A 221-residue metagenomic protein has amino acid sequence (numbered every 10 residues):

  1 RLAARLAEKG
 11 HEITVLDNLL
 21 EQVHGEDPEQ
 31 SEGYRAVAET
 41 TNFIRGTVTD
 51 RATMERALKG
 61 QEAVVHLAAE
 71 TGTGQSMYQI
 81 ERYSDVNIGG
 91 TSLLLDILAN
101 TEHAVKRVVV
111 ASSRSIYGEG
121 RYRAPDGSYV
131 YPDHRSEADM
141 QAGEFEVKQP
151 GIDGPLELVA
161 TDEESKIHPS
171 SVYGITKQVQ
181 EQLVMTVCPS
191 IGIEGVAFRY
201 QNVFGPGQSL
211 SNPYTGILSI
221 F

Functional and structural regions predicted by a protein language model:
R1-Q201: N-terminal Rossmann-like NAD(P)+-binding domain of SDR-like oxidoreductases, especially those catalyzing
Q178, I191-I193, V203-S219: Glycine/proline-rich active-site loop of Rossmann-fold NAD(P)-dependent oxidoreductases
